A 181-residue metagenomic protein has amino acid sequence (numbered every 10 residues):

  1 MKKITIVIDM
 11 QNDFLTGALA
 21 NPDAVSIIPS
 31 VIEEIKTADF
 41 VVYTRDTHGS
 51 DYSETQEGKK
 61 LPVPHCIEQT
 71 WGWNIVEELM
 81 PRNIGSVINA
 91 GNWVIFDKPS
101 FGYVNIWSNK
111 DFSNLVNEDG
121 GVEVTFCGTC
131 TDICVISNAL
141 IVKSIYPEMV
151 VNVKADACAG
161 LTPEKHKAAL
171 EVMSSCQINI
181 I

Functional and structural regions predicted by a protein language model:
M1-I95, E118, V122, V150-N152 (+2 more regions): Active-site acidic carboxylates
D46, T129, D156: Cofactor-binding loop segments of dinucleotide-utilizing enzymes, especially the Rossmann-like FAD- and NAD(P)+-binding
I95-S137, A159-I181: Conserved N-terminal glycine/acidic-rich loop preference
V135-I145: Short Gly/Thr/Asp-enriched flexible loops that form oxyanion-binding sites at enzyme active sites
I145-Y146, C176: Conserved dinucleotide-binding and phosphotransfer motif residues
